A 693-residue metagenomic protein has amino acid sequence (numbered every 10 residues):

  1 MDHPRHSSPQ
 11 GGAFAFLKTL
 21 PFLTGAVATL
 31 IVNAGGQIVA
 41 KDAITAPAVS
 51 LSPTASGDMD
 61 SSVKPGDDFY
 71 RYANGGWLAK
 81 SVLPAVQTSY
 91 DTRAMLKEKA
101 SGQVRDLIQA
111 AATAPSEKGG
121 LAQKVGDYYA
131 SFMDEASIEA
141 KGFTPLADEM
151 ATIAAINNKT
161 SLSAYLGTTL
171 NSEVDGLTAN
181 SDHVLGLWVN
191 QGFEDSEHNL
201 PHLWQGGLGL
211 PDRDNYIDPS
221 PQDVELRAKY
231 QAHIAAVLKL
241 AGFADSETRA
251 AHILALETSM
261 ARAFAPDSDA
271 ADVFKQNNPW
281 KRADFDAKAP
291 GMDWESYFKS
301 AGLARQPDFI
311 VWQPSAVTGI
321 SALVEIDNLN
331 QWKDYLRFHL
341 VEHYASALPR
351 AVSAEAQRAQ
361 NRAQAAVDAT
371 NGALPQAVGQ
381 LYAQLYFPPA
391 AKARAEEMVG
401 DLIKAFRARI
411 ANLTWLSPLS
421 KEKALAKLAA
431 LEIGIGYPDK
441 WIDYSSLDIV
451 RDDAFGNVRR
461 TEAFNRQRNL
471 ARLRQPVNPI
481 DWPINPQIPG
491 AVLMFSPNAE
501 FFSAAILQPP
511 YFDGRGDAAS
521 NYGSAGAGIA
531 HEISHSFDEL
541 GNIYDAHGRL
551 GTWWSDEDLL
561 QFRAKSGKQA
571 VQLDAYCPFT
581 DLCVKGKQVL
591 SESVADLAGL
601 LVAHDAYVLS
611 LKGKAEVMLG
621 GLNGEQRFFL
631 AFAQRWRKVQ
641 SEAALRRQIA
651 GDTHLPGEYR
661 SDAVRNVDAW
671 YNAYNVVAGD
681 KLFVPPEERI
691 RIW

Functional and structural regions predicted by a protein language model:
M1-L17: N-terminal secretory signal peptides that target proteins for export/translocation
G12, F16-G35: Gram-negative bacterial Sec-dependent N-terminal signal peptides
D42-G57: Short, Gly/Pro- and small/polar-rich lid/capping loops
P47, S259, K288-G291, P314 (+3 more regions): Intrinsically disordered, low-complexity linker/terminal regions across diverse proteins
P47-A48, S61-S137: Active-site-surrounding "flap" and adjacent substrate/cofactor-binding loops of secreted or lumenal enzymes, prototyped
M59-A79, Y216-K239, L590, L600-V602: Hydrophobic/aromatic-rich, well-ordered segments within soluble, folded domains that form packed cores
W77-S81, L210-P211, P510: Short, solvent-exposed loop/turn elements at domain surfaces
A111-D401: Noncatalytic, helix-rich "gating/capping" subdomain that lines the substrate-entry/channel surface of large enzyme
